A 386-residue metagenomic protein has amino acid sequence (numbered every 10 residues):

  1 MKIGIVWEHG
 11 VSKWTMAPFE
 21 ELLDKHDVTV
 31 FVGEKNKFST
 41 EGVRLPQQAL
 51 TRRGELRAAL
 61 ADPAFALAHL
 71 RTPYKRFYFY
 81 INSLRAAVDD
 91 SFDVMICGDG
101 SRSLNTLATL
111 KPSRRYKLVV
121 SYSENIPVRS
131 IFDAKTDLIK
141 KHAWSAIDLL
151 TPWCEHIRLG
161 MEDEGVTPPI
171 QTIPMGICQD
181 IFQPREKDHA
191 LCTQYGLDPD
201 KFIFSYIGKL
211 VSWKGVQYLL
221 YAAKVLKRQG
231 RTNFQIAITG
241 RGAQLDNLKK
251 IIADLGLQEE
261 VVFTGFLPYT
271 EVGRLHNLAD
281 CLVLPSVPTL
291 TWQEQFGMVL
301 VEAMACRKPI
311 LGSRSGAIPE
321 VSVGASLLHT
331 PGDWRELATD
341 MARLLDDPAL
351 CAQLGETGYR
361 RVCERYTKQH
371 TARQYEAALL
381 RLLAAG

Functional and structural regions predicted by a protein language model:
G10-V11, S101-R102, K117-A134, A146-L149: A short, histidine- and acid-enriched strand-loop-helix "catalytic/donor-clamping" loop that lines the nucleotide-sugar
K140-K187, F263: Donor nucleotide-sugar binding/catalytic pocket of nucleotide-sugar-dependent glycosyltransferases
T151, D198-K214, L220-A223: Conserved donor-binding/catalytic core segment of Leloir-type glycosyltransferases
D246-T270: Nucleotide-activated donor-binding/catalytic signature segment of Leloir-type glycosyltransferases, i.e., the conserved
F266-L267, R274-A279: Short alpha-helical donor nucleotide-sugar binding micro-motif in glycosyltransferases
N277-W292, K308: Acidic donor-binding loop of glycosyltransferase active sites
L300-G312: Short hydrophobic beta-strand element within catalytic cores of glycosyltransferases and related nucleotide-activated
G312, G324-W334, R343-A349: Conserved acidic donor-binding segment of nucleotide-sugar-dependent glycosyltransferases
